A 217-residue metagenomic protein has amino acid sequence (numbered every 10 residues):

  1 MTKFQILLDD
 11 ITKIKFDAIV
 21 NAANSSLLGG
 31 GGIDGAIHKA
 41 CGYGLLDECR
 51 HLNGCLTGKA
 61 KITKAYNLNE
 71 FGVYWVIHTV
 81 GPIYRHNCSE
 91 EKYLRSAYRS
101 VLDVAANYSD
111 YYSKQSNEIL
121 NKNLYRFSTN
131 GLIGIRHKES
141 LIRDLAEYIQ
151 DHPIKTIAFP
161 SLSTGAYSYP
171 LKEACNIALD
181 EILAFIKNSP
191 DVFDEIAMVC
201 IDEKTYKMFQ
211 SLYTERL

Functional and structural regions predicted by a protein language model:
M1-L217: Macrodomain-like recognition of ADP-ribose-binding/processing modules
